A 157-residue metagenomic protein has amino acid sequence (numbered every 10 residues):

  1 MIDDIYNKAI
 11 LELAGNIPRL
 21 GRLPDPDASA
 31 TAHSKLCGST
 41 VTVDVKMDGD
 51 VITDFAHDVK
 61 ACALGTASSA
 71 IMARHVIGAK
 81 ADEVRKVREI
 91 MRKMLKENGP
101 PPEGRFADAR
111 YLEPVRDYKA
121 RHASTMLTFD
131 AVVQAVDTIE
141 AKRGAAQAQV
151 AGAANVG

Functional and structural regions predicted by a protein language model:
M1, A32, V59, A63 (+2 more regions): A short glycine-/small-residue-rich loop at the edge of a beta-strand within enzyme catalytic domains
M1-G21, A79-G157: C-terminal binding/interaction regions
D4, K8, K35-S39, C62 (+2 more regions): Alpha-helix initiation and capping sites
L13-V59: Structured beta-strand/loop patches that form or line metal/cofactor-binding pockets in enzymes
A30, D54-A61, L112-R121: A short glycine/serine-rich beta->alpha loop
L64-S69, S124-L127: Catalytic-loop motifs flanking and including active-site residues across diverse enzymes
S68-K80: Alpha-helical support elements that line or immediately flank enzyme active sites and cofactor-binding pockets
